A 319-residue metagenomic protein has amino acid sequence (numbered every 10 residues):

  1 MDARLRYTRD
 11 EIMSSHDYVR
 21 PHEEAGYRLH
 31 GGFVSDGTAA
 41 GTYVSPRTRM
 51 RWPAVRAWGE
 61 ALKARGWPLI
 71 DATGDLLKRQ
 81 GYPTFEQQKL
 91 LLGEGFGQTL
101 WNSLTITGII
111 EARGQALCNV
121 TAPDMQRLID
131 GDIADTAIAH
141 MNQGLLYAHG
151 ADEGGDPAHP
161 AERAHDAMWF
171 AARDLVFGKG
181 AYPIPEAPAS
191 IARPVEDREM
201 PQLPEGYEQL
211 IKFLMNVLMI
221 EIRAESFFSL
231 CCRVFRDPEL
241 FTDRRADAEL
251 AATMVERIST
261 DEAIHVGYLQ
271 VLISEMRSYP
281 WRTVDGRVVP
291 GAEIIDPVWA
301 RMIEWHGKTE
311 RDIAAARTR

Functional and structural regions predicted by a protein language model:
M1-R319: Non-heme di-metal
